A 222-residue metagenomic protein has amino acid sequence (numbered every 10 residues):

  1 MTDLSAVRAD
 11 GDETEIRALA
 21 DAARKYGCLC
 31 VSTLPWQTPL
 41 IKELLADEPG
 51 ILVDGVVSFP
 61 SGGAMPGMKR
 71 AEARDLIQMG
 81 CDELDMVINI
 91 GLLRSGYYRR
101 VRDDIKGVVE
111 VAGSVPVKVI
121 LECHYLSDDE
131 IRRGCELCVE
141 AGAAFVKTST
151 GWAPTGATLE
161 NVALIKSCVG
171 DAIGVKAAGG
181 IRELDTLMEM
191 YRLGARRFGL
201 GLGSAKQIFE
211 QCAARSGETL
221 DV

Functional and structural regions predicted by a protein language model:
M1-A18, G107, A163-G174, I181-V222: Alpha/beta catalytic cores of nucleotide-metabolism and tRNA/nucleoside-modifying enzymes
M1-Q78, R132-R133, L137: Conserved N-terminal beta1-alpha1 strand-loop-helix module at the mouth
G11, C28-W36, G62, A73 (+5 more regions): Catalytic beta/alpha-barrel core
A20-C28, V115-K118, G142-K147, C168-I173 (+1 more regions): Short, surface-exposed connector motifs at secondary-structure boundaries
P35, P39-S61, G96-Y125, E140-A141 (+2 more regions): Alpha-helix-loop-beta-strand connector modules within alpha/beta enzyme cores
K42-E43, A64-Q78, L126-L137, E160 (+3 more regions): Catalytic cores of alpha/beta
G55-F59, Q78-L93, E140-T155, G179-T186 (+2 more regions): Glycine-rich phosphate-binding active-site loops on the catalytic face of alpha/beta enzymes
K69-E72, C81, R100, G107: Acidic/glycine-rich phosphate/pyrophosphate-binding loops and surrounding catalytic core that coordinate Mg2+
